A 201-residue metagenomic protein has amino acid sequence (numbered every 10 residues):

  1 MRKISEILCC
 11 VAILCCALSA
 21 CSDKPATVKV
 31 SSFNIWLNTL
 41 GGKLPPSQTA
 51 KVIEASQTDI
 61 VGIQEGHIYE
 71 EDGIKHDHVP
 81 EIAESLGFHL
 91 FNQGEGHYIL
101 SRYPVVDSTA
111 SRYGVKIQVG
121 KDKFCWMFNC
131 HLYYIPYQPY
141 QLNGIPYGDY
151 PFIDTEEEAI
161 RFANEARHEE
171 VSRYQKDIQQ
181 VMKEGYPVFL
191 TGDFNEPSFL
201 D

Functional and structural regions predicted by a protein language model:
R2-C9, L18-E84: N-terminal, active-site-proximal structural segment of metallo-dependent hydrolase catalytic domains
I13-L14: Sec-dependent N-terminal signal peptides of Gram-positive bacterial secreted proteins and lipoproteins
S22-K51, H97-D201: Active-site regions of metal-assisted phosphoester/phosphodiester hydrolases, unifying DNase/endonuclease modules
I53, I82-L86, L90, I178-V181: Hydrophobic, Leu/Ile/Phe/Ala-enriched alpha-helical segments that form helix-helix packing faces
Q57, G87, R102-P104: Residue-level detector of structured alpha->beta connecting loops
D59-I60, H89, G185: Secondary-structure boundary/capping positions in well-ordered alpha/beta enzyme cores
V61-Q64, N92-E95, F189-D193: Active-site neighborhood of phospho(di)ester-bond hydrolases with catalytic His/Asp-centered motifs
L90-F91, S108: Short, exposed beta-strand/loop patches in secreted or surface proteins that constitute
